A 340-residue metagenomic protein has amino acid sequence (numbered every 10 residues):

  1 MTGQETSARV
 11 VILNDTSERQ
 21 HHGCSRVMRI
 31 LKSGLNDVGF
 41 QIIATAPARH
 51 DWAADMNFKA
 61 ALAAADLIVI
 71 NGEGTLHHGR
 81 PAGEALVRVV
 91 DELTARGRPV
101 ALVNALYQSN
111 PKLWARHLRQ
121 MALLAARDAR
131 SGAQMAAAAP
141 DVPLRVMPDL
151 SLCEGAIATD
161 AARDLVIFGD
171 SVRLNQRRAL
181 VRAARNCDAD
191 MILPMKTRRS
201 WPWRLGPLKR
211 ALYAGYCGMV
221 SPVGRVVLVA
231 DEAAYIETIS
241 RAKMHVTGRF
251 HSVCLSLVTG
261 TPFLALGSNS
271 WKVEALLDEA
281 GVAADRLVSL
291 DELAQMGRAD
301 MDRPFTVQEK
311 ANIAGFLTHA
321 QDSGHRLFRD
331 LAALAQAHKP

Functional and structural regions predicted by a protein language model:
M1-P340: Active-site anion-handling motifs in enzyme catalytic cores
